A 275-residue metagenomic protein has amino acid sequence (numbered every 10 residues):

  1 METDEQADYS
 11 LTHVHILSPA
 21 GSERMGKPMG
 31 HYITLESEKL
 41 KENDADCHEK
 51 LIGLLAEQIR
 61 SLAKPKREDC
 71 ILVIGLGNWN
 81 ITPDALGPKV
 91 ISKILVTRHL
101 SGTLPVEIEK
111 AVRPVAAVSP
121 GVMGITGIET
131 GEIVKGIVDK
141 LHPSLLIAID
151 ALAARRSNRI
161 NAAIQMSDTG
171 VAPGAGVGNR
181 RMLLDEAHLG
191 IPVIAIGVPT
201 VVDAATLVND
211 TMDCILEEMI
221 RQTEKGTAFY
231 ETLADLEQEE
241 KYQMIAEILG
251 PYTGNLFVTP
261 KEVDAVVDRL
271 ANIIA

Functional and structural regions predicted by a protein language model:
M1-M29: N-terminal amphipathic/basic leader segments beginning at the initiator methionine
G21-A63: An N-terminal, well-structured beta->alpha segment
G30, D46, K50, L54 (+7 more regions): Conserved active-site and cofactor/substrate-binding residues in soluble primary-metabolism enzymes
I74, N78-R113, A117: Glycine-rich phosphate/diphosphate-binding loop of Rossmann-like nucleotide-binding domains
L76-D84, G124, A151-R155: Gly/Ser/Thr-rich loops at beta-strand to alpha-helix junctions that form or flank small-molecule/cofactor-binding
I108-V138: A structural-propensity feature for long, helix-poor, extended segments
V118-S119, A148-A275: A structural signal for small-residue-enriched, beta-sheet-centric alpha/beta enzyme cores and oligomeric scaffold folds
V138, P143-S144: Proline-aspartate-enriched helix->loop->beta-strand connector
